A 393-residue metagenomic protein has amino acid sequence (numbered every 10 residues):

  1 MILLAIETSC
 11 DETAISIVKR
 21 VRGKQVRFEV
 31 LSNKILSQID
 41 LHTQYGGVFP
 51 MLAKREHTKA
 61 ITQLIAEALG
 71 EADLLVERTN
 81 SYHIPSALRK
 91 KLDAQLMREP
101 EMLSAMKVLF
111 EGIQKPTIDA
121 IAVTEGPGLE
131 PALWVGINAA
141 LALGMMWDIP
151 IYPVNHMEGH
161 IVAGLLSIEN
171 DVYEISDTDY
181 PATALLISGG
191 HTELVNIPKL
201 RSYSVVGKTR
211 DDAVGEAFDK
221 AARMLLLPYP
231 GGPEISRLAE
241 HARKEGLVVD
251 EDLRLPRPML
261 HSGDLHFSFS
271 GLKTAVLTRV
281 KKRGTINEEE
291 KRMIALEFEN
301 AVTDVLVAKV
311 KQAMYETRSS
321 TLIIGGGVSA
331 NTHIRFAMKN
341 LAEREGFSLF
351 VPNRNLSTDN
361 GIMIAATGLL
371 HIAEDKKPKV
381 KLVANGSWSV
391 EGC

Functional and structural regions predicted by a protein language model:
I2-T117, V123, P127: N-terminal beta-alpha supersecondary unit
A5-S9, S16-N33, I175-Y180, L185-I187 (+5 more regions): A short helix-loop
A60, L75-D93, M97-G112, R237-L322 (+3 more regions): A contiguous, well-structured pocket-lining segment that forms one wall/lid of small-molecule binding clefts in soluble
T124-G126, L143, S188, L322-N331: Glycine-rich beta-strand-to-loop/alpha-helix junction loops that act as flexible
E130-W147: DPxDG-like acidic metal-binding loop motif
P153-V154, L322, M338-I364: Conserved phosphate-binding/catalytic loops in two-lobed NTP-binding clefts
V154-A182, T367: Conserved phosphate-binding catalytic cores of ATP/NTP-utilizing and phosphoryl-transfer enzymes
H160-A163, P352-E391: Glycine-rich phosphate-binding/hydrolytic loop that grips phosphoryl groups
